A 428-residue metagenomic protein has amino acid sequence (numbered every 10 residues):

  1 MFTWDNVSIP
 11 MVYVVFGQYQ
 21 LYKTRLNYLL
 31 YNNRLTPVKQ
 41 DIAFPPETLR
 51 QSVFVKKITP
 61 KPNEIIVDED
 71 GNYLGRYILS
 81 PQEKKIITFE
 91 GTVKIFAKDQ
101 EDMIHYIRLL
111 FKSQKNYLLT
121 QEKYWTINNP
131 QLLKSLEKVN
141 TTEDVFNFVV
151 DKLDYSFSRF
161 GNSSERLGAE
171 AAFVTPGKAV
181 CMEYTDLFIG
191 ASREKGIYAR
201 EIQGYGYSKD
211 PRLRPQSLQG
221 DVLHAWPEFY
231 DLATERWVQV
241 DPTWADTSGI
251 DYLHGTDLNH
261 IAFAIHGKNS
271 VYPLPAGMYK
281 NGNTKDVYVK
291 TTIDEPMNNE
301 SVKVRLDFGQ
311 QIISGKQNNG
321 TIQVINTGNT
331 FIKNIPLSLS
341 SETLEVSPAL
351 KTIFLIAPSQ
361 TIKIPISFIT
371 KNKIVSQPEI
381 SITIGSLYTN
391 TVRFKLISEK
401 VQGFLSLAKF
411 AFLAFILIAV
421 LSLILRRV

Functional and structural regions predicted by a protein language model:
M1-K98: Intrinsically disordered, low-complexity N-terminal segments that are enriched in acidic
F2-G17, V287-S314, E342-E345: Low-complexity, acidic Ser/Thr/Pro/Gly-rich terminal tails and inter-domain linkers that flank the onset of structured
L35-V38, N329-I335: Short acidic/proline- and small/hydrophobic-mixed sequence motifs that coincide with surface turns and coil-to-beta
V67-D70, L79-P176: Acidic low-complexity segments
N72-K84, T343-K373: Intrinsically disordered, low-complexity Pro/Gly/Ser/Thr-rich segments with frequent PxxP/GP/PP motifs and embedded
K138-A225, S248-L258: Active-site neighborhood of thiol-dependent amide/isopeptide-bond enzymes
S208-L306: Active-site rim recognition segments
I369-L407, I424-L425: Terminal connector regions
